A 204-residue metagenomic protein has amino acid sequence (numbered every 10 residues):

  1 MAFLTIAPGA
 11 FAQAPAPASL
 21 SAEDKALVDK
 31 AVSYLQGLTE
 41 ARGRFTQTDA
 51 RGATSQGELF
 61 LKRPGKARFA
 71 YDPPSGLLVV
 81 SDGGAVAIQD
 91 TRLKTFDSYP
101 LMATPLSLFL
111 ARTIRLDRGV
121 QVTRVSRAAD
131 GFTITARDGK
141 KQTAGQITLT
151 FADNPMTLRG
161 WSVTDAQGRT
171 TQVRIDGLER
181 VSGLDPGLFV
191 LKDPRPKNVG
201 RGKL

Functional and structural regions predicted by a protein language model:
M1-A7: Bacterial N-terminal signal peptides
A10-A18: Boundary at the C-terminal end of the N-terminal hydrophobic targeting segment
A14, E58-L108, T171, G177: An acidic-aromatic
S33-A50: A short, Trp-centered hydrophobic/proline-enriched beta-strand micro-motif
L38-E40, T54-Q56, K62-K66, P73-P74 (+5 more regions): Extracytoplasmic
D49-R51, R92, Q167: Solvent-exposed strand-loop boundary residues in beta-sheet-rich modules
L93-K140: Flexible, surface-exposed loop/linker segments and immediately adjacent secondary-structure boundaries
D117-G119, R127-L204: Gly/Pro-enriched, hydrophobic low-complexity segments that function as extracytoplasmic propeptides/linkers
